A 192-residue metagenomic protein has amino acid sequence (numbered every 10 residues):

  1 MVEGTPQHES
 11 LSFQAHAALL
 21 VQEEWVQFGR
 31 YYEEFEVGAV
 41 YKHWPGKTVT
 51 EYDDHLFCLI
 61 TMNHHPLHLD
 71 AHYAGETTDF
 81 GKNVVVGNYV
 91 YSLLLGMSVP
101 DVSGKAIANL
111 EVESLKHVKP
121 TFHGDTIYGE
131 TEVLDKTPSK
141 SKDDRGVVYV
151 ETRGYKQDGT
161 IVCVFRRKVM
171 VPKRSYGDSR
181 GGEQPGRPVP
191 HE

Functional and structural regions predicted by a protein language model:
V2-E111, C163, R174-E192: Hot-dog-fold acyl-thioester-processing enzymes
T48, K140, V169: Residue-level detector of flexible, active-site-proximal loop/helix-junction positions within diverse enzyme catalytic
V112-K156: Hydrophobic beta-sheet segments that form the core/acyl-binding groove of ACP/CoA-dependent acyl-chain-processing
D143-D178, Q184-G186: Flexible glycine-rich active-site/ligand-binding loops centered on an Asp-His dyad
